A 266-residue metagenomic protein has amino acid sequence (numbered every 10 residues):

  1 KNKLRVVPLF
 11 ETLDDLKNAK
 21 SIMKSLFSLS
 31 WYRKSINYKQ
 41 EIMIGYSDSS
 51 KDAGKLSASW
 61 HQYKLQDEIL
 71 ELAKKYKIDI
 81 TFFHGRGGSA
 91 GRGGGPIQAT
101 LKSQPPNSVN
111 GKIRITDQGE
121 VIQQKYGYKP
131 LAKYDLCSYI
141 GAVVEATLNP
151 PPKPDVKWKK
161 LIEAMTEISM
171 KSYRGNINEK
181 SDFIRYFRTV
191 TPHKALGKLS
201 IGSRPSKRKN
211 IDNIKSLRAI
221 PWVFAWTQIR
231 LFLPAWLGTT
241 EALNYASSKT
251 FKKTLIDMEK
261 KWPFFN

Functional and structural regions predicted by a protein language model:
K1-D48, K260-N266: Catalytic alpha/beta active-site cores
K3, F27-I36, L101-G119: Acidic, His- and aromatic-enriched active-site or binding-groove loops in soluble protein domains that engage sugars
E11, F83-Q98: Conserved phosphate/anionic-ligand binding catalytic regions in large, soluble enzymes, centered on
K17-A19, D52-A53, R92, Q123-K125: Short helix/loop capping segments that flank catalytic or ligand/cofactor-binding pockets
N18-K24, R92-T100: Catalytic cores of alpha/beta
S21, S25-S28, H61-E71: Alpha-helical scaffolding segments of alpha/beta enzyme cores, especially the outer helices of TIM-barrel or partial
N37-E41, K77, N110: Active-site lining segments that contact anionic ligands and/or coordinate catalytic metals
G45-D48, L56-Q66, A73, I78 (+3 more regions): Acidic, glycine-enriched catalytic cores built around paired aspartates
